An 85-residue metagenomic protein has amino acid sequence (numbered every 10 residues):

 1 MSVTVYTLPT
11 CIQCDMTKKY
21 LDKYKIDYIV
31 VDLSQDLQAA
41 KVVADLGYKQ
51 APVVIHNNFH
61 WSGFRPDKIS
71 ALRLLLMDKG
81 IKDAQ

Functional and structural regions predicted by a protein language model:
M1-I26: Local sequence-structure signature of Cys/Sec-based thiol-disulfide redox active-site neighborhoods
L8, Y48, P66: ATP/adenylate-binding site constellation spanning eukaryotic-like Ser/Thr protein kinases, ABC-transporter
I12, L37-Q38, D67: Short alpha-helical
D15-K18, D22, A44, S70-R73: Class I S-adenosyl-L-methionine
I26-A39, Y48-Q50: Thiol-based oxidoreductase modules, predominantly thioredoxin-like and allied folds used for disulfide exchange
A40-A44, G63-F64: Short secondary-structure transition/capping segments
A44-V54: Structural micro-motif
I55-A84: Non-catalytic, surface beta->alpha helical segment in thiol-disulfide oxidoreductase systems
